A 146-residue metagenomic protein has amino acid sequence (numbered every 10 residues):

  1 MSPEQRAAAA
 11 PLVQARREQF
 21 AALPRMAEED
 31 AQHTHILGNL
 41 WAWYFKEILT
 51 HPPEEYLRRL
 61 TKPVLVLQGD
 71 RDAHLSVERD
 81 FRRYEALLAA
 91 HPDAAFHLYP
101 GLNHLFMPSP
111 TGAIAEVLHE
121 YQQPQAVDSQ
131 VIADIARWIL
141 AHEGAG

Functional and structural regions predicted by a protein language model:
M1-R59: Accessory cap/linker subdomain of secreted extracellular hydrolases
P52-E55, R59, R79-R83, Q130 (+1 more regions): Extracytoplasmic/secreted proteins, especially bacterial periplasmic and envelope-associated proteins
L60, V66-Q68, D72: Short beta-strand/loop motif that positions the catalytic acidic residue of the alpha/beta-hydrolase fold
D70-A73, P100-N103: Acidic beta-to-alpha connecting loop that harbors the catalytic carboxylate
A73-R82, M107: Conserved alpha/beta-hydrolase "acid-adjacent" motif
L88-D93: Short helix-capping segments at alpha-helix termini
A95, L102-F106, P110-G146: Catalytic active-site module of serine/aspartate enzymes centered on a nucleophile-bearing elbow/loop
